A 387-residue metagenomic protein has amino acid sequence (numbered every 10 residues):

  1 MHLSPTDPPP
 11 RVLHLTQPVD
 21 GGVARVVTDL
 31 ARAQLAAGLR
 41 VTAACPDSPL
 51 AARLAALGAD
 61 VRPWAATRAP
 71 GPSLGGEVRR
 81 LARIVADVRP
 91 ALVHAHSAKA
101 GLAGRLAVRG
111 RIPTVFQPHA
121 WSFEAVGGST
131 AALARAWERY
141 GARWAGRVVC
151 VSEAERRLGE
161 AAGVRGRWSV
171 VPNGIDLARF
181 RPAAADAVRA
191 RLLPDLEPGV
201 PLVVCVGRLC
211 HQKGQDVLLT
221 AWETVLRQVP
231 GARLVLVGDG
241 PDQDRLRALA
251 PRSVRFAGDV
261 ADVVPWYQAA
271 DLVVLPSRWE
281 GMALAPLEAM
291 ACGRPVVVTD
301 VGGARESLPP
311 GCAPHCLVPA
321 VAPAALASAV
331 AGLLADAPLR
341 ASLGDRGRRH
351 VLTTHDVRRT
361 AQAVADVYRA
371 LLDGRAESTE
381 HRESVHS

Functional and structural regions predicted by a protein language model:
H2, P8-P9, L13-E77, L158 (+1 more regions): N-terminal strand-loop element at the rim of the active site of nucleotide-sugar-dependent glycosyltransferases
G21-R32, A103, P201, C205-T224 (+2 more regions): A conserved mid-protein helix/loop that constitutes part of the nucleotide-sugar donor-binding site
W144-V170, I175-R179: A short, active-site helix/loop in glycosyltransferases that binds the activated sugar's phosphate group
R181-L196, R348: A short helix/loop element that forms part of the nucleotide-sugar donor recognition site in Leloir-type
D259, R278: Aromatic "clamp/platform" in nucleotide-sugar-dependent glycosyltransferases that forms part of the donor/acceptor
P295-V298: Short hydrophobic beta-strand element within catalytic cores of glycosyltransferases and related nucleotide-activated
P310-A324, G332-A337: Conserved acidic donor-binding segment of nucleotide-sugar-dependent glycosyltransferases
G332, L339-T354, T360-A365: A short, well-ordered alpha-helix in the C-terminal region of glycosyltransferases
